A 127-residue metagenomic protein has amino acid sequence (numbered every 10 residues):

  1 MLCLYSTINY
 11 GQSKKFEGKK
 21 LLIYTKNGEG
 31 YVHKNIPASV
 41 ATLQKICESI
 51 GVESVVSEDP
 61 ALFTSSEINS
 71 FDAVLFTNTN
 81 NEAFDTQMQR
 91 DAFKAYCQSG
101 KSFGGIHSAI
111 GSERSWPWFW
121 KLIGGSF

Functional and structural regions predicted by a protein language model:
G11-F71: Aromatic-Pro/Gly-enriched surface loop or interdomain linker that acts as a lid/target-recognition segment
G18, I106-F127: An acidic, glycine-rich "communication" segment
L21-T25, I68-E113: Short alpha-beta junction capping motif
V40-Q44, R90-K94, W116: Extracytoplasmic/secreted envelope proteins and their assembly/folding machinery, especially bacterial periplasmic
K45-E53, T77, Y96-S99, L122 (+1 more regions): Structured segments of extracytoplasmic/periplasmic soluble domains in secreted or envelope-associated proteins
S57-F63, M88-D91, G125: Alpha-helical scaffolding within the catalytic cores of extracellular/periplasmic polymer-degrading hydrolases
